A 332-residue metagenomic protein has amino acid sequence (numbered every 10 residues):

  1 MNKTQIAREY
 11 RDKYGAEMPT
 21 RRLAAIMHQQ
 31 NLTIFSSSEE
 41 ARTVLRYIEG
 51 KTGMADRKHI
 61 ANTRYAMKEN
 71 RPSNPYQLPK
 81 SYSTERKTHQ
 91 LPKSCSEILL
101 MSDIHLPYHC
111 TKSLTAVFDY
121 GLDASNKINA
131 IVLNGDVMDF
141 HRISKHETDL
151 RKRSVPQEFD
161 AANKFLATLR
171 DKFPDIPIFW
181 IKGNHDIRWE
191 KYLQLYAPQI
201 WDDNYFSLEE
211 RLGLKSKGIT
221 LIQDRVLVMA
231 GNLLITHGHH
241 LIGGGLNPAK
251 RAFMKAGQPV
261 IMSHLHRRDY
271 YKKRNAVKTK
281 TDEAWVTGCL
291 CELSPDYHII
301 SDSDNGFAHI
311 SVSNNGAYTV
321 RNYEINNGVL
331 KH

Functional and structural regions predicted by a protein language model:
M1-M18: Short, amphipathic alpha-helical "recognition" segments used to contact nucleic acids or chromatin
I6, R22-M27: Short alpha-helical "recognition helix" segments of helix-turn-helix
R21, L32-M67: Major-groove recognition helix of helix-turn-helix-like DNA-binding domains
K58-K87: Non-catalytic propeptide/linker segments at domain boundaries
H89-L99, L227-L234: Beta-strand-turn-beta hairpins that frame and shape the catalytic cleft of phosphate-ester-processing enzymes
M101, L106-K215: Core catalytic region of metal-dependent phosphoesterases/phosphodiesterases, especially metallo-beta-lactamase-like
Y196-L233, L265, V286-C289: Active-site-proximal loop/helix segment associated with metal-binding centers of metalloenzymes
L233-Y323, G328-L330: Conserved beta-sheet core of the metallophosphoesterase superfamily
